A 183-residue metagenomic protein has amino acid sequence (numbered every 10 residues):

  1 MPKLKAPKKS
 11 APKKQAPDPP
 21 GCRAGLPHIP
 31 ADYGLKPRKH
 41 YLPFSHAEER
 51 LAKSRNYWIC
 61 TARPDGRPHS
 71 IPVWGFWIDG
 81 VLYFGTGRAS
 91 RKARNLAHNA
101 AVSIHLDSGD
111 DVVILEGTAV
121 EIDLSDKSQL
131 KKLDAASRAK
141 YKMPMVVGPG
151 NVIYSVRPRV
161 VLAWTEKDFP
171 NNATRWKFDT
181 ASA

Functional and structural regions predicted by a protein language model:
P2-L42, D111-A183: Charged, gly/pro-rich active-site loop segments
A31-P64: Short, conserved active-site entrance elements at the starts or edges of catalytic domains
D32-K39, A89-G109, P144: Short, solvent-exposed cationic patches
P43-H46, H69-I71, A89, Y141: A generic local structural motif
S45, R94, A135: Active-site phosphate/pyrophosphate- and oxyanion-stabilizing loops and adjacent acidic/basic residues in soluble
S54-R88, R94-L96, V102-L106, I114-T118: Short beta-strand segments
R55-N56, A101, K142, V161: Generic structural signal for secondary-structure transition and capping sites
